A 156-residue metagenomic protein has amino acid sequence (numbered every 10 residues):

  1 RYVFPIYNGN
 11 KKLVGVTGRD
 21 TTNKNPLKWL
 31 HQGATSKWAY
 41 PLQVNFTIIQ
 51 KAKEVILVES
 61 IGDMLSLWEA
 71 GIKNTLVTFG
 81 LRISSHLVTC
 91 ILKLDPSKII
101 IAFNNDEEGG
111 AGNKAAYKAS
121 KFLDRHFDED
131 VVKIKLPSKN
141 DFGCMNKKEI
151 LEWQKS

Functional and structural regions predicted by a protein language model:
R1-D95: Phosphate-handling DNA/RNA-contact segment within nucleic-acid enzymes
R1-Y2, N140-S156: Short, small/acidic-rich helices and loops at N termini and domain boundaries of DNA replication/processing enzymes
L57, S97-G110, K135: Acidic beta-strand-to-loop metal/phosphate-binding motif
G62, G80-S84, F103-Y117: Acidic, metal-coordinating catalytic cores used for nucleic-acid/nucleotide bond scission and strand-transfer chemistry
L92, K98, K121: Conserved catalytic core of nucleotide polymerization and phosphodiester-bond processing enzymes
D95-N105, E149-S156: A polyampholytic, Gly/Pro-enriched intrinsically disordered region
S120-K133: Structural alpha-beta junctions
V132-N140: Acidic carboxylate-rich catalytic motifs and surrounding loops in phosphoryl-/glycosyl-chemistry enzymes
